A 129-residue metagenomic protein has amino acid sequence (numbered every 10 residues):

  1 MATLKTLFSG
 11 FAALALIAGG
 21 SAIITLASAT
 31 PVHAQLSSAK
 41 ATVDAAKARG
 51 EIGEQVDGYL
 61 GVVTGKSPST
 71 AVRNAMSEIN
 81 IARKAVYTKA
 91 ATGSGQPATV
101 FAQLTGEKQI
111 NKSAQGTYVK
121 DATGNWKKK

Functional and structural regions predicted by a protein language model:
A2-I23: Bacterial N-terminal signal peptides that target proteins for export
T3, A12-A13, A27, V43 (+4 more regions): Exposed boundary/loop context
A22-A34: Sec/Tat signal peptide C-region and signal peptidase I cleavage site
L36-N74, E78, S94-K129: Amphipathic, charged alpha-helical segments and their helix-to-coil junctions in extracytoplasmic/peripheral assemblies
A75-A91: Short, well-ordered alpha-helical segments
